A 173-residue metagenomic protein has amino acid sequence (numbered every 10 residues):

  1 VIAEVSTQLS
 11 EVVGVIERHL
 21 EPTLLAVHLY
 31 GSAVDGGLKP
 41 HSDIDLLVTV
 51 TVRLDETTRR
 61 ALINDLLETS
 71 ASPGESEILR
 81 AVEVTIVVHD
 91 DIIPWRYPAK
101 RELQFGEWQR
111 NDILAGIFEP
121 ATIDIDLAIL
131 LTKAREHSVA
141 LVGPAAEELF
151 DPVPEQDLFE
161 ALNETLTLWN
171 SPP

Functional and structural regions predicted by a protein language model:
V1, N64-P173: Conserved NTP/Mg2+-binding pocket subregion across the NTase superfamily
V1-H28, T57-R59: Helical scaffold of the NTase/Pol beta-like nucleotidyltransferase catalytic core
V1-T7, L38-S42, E148-L149: Short low-complexity stretches enriched in small and charged residues
V13-H19, T49-E56, A99-R101, I117: A generic short-segment signal for beta-strand/edge and adjacent turn/coil regions
E17-H19, G36, G74: Generic marker of residues within folded, mature protein domains
L20-E21, P40, I78: Short, structurally constrained coil/turn elements that cap an alpha-helix or connect an alpha-helix to the following
L24, L46, T58, E102-G106 (+1 more regions): Extended low-complexity acidic/polar segments
H28-E68, A81-V88: Catalytic metal-binding acidic patch
